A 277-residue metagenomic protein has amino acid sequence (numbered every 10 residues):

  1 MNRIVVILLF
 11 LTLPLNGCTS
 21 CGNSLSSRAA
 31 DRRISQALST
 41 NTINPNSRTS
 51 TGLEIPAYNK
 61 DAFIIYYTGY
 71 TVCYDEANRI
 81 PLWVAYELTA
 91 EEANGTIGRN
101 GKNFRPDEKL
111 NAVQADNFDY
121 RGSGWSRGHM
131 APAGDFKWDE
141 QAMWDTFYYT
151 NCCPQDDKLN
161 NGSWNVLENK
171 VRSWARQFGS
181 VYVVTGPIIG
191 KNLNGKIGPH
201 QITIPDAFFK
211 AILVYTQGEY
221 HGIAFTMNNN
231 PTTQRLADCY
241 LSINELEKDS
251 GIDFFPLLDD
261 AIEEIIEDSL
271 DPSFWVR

Functional and structural regions predicted by a protein language model:
I4-L13: Sec-dependent N-terminal signal peptides
G17-R277: Domain-level detector for secreted/extracellular nuclease and nuclease-toxin modules, and for the ENPP-like C-terminal
